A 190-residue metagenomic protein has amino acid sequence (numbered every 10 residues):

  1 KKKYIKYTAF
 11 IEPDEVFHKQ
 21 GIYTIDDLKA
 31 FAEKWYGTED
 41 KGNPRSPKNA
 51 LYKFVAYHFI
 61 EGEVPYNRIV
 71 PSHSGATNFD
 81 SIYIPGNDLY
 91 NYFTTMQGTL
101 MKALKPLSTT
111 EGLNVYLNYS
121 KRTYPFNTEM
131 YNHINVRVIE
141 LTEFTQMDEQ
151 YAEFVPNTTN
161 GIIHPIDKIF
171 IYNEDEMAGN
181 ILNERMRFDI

Functional and structural regions predicted by a protein language model:
K1-K6, T24, K41, R45 (+1 more regions): Acidic, serine/threonine- and glycine-rich low-complexity intrinsically disordered segments that serve as flexible
Y4-Y7, A50, T158: Extracytoplasmic
F10-Q20, N114, Y119-F126, E153-D175: FKBP-type peptidyl-prolyl cis-trans isomerase
E15-E33: Short active-site loop/helix that positions an aromatic residue
G21-Y23, V55, D175-A178: Short conserved micro-motifs at the rims of enzyme active sites and ligand-binding pockets
K29-Q150, D189: Aromatic/histidine-rich interaction motifs
F144-Q146, Q150, T158-G161, K168-I169 (+3 more regions): Charge-dense, extended regions
